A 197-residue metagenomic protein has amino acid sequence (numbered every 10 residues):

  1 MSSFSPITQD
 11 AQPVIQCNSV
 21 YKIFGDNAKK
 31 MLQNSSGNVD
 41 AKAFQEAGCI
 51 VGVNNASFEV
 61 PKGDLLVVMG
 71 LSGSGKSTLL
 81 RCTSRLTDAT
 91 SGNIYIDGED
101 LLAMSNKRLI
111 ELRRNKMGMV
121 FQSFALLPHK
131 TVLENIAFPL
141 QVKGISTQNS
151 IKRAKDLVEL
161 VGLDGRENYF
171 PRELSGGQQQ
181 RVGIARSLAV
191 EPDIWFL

Functional and structural regions predicted by a protein language model:
N34-K42, E99-D100, Q141, Q148-G165: Conserved ABC ATPase "signature" region
A43-A47, L101-G118, T147: ABC ATPase NBD coupling module
S84: Helix-to-loop junction immediately C-terminal to a conserved catalytic motif
G92-D100: Conserved ABC transporter NBD signature motif
K130-A137: Short coil-to-helix segment of the ABC ATPase nucleotide-binding domain corresponding to the Q-loop/switch region
F170-L174, Q178: Conserved ABC ATPase signature
I184: Hydrophobic anchor residue at the start of the ABC signature
E191: Conserved catalytic motifs of ABC-family nucleotide-binding domains
